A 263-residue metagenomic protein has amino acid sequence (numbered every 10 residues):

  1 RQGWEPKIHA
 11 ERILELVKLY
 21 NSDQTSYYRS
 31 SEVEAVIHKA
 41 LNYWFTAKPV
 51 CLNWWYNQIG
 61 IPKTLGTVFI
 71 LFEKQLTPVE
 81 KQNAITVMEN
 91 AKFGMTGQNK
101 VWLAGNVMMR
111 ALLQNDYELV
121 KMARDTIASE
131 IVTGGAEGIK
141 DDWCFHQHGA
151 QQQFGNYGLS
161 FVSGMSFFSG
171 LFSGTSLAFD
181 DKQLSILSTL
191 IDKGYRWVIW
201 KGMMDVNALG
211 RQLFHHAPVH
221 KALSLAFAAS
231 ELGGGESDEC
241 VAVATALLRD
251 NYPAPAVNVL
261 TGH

Functional and structural regions predicted by a protein language model:
R1-H220: Aromatic-lined, polymer-binding surfaces characteristic of secreted/periplasmic polysaccharide-degrading enzymes
K201-G202, R211-L247: N-terminal leader/propeptide and maturation segments of large enzyme subunits in energy/redox metabolism and hydrolases
D238-H263: Catalytic and substrate-binding regions of extracellular carbohydrate-active enzymes, especially polysaccharide lyases
